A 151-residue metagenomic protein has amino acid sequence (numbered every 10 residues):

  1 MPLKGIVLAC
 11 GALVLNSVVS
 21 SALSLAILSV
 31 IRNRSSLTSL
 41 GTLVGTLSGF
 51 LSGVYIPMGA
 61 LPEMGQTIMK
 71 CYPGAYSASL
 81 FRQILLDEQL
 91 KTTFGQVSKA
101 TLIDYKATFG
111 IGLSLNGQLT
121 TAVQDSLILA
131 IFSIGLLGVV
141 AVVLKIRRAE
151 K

Functional and structural regions predicted by a protein language model:
M1, G5, A9, R34 (+3 more regions): Membrane-helix interfacial "entry" motifs
M1, L25, S29-N33, P57-L61 (+2 more regions): Transmembrane helix-loop junctions in multipass membrane proteins, especially transporters and channels
M1-S48: Alpha-helical transmembrane segments and their short interhelical loops
C10-V14, G65-I68, I131: Hydrophobic alpha-helical transmembrane segments of multi-pass membrane proteins
N16, S20, S24, G45-S52 (+2 more regions): Alpha-helical transmembrane segments of multipass membrane proteins
L23, G53, E63, A122-V123: Short hydrophobic "helix-edge" motifs at membrane interfaces and signal-peptide entry regions
R32-Q89: Transmembrane helix segments
Q83, L90-K151: Alpha-helical transmembrane segments of multi-pass membrane transporters/translocases
